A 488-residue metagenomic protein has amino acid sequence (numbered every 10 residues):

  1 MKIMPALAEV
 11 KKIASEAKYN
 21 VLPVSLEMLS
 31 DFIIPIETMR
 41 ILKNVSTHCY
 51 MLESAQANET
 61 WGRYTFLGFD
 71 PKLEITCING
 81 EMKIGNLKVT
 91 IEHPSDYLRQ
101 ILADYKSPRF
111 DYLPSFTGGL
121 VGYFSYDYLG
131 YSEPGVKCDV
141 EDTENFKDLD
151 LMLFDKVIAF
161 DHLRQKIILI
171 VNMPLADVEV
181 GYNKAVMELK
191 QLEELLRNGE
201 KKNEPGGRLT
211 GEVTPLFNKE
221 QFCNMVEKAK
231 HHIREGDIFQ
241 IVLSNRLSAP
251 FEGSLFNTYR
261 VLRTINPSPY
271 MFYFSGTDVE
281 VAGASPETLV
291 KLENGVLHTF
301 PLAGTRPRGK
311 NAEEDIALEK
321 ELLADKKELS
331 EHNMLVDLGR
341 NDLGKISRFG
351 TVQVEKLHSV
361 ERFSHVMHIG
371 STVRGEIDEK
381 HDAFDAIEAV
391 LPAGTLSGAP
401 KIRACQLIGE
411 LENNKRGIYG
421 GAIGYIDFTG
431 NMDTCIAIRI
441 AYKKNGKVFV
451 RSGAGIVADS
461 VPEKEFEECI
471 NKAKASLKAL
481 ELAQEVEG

Functional and structural regions predicted by a protein language model:
M1-G488: Extended alpha-helical targeting/anchoring segments, especially N-terminal organellar/secretory targeting helices
